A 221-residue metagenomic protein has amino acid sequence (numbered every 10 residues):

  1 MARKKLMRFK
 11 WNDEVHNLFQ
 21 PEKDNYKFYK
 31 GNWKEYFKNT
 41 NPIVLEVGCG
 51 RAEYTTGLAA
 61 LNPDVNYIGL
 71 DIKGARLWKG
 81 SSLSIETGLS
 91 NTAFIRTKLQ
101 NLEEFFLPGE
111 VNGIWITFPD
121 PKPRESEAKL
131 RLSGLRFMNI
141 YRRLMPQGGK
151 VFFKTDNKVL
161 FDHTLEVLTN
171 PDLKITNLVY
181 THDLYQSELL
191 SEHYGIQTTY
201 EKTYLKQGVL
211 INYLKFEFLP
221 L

Functional and structural regions predicted by a protein language model:
M1-I43, E53-A60: S-adenosyl-L-methionine
G48-G50: Class I SAM-dependent methyltransferase "Motif I" SAM/SAH-binding loop
V65-I68: Short beta-strand element of Class I
K73: Conserved SAM/SAH-binding beta-strand->alpha-helix loop
S81-P108: S-adenosyl-L-methionine
S133-Q147: A short glycine-rich, Lys/Arg-flanked "PGG" loop and its adjoining helix->strand segment in the class I
G148-T155: Conserved beta-strand signature within the Rossmann-like core of class I S-adenosyl-L-methionine
P171-L221: Class I S-adenosyl-L-methionine
